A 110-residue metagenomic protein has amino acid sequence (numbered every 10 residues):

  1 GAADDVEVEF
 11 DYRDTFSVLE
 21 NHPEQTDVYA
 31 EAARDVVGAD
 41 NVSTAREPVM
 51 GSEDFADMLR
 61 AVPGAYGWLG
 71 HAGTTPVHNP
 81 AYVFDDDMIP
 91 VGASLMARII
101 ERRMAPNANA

Functional and structural regions predicted by a protein language model:
G1-A110: Metal-dependent amide/peptide-bond hydrolase catalytic core, centered on the "pita-bread" metallohydrolase fold
